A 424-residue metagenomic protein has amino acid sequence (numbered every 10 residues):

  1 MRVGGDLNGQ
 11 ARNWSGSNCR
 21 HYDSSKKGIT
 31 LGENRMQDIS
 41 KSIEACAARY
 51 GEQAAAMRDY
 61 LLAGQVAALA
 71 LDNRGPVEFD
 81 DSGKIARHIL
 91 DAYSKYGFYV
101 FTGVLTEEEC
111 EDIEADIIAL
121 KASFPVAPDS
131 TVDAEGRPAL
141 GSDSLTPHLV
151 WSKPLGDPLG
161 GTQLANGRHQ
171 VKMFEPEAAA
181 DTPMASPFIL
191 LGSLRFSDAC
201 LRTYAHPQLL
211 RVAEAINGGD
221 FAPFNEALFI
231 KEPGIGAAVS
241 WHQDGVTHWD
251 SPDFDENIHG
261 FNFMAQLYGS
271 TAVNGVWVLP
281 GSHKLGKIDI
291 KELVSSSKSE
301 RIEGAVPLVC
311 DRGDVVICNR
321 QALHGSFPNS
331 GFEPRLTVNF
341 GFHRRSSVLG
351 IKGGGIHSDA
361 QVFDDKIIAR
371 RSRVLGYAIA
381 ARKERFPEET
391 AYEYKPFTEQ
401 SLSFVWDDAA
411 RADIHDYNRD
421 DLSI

Functional and structural regions predicted by a protein language model:
Q37-K95, T102-W241, T247: Non-heme Fe(II)-dependent double-stranded beta-helix
D38-A54, A63-F79, S123, T131 (+5 more regions): Non-heme Fe(II)/2-oxoglutarate
A227, E232, Q243-G245, A265-G269 (+1 more regions): Short, structured patches in soluble enzyme cores that scaffold and shape functional sites
W241-G260: Acidic, His- and aromatic-enriched active-site or binding-groove loops in soluble protein domains that engage sugars
N257-F261, Y268-F327, S347: Double-stranded beta-helix
